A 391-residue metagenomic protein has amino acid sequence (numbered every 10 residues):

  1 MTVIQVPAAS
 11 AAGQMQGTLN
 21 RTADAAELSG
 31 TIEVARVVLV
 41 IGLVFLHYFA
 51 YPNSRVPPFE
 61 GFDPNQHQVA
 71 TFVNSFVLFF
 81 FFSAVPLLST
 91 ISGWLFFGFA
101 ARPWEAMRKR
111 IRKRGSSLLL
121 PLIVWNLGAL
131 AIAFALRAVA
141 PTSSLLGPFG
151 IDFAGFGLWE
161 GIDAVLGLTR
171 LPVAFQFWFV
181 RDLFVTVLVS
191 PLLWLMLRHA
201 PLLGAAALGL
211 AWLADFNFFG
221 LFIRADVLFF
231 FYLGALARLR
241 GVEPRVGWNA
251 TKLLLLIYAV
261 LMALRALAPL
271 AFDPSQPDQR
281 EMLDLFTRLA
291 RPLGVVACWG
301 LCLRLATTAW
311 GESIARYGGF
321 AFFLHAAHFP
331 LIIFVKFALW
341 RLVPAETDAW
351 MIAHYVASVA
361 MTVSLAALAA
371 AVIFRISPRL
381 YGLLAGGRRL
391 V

Functional and structural regions predicted by a protein language model:
M1-L208, E346-V391: Membrane-cytosol interface segments of multi-pass membrane proteins, especially ER/Golgi lipid-handling enzymes
I4-D24, P244-R316, F320-A321, A338 (+1 more regions): Alpha-helical transmembrane segments and terminal signal-anchor/GPI-anchor hydrophobic tails, characterized by long
G30, V73-P86, G167-D182, A214-Y232 (+2 more regions): Interfacial loop-to-helix transition and helix-capping segments at the boundaries of transmembrane helices
F45-Y48, A206-F219, L256-L270, P330: Aromatic-anchored segments of alpha-helical transmembrane domains
V85-F97, F184-P191, L213-G247, A263-A266 (+2 more regions): Specific transmembrane alpha-helix
R102-K109, L193-A200, L239-T251, L305-R316: Membrane-interface helix-boundary motifs at transmembrane edges
K113-L122, L253, I257, F320-L324: Junctions where cytoplasmic loops transition into the N-terminal start of transmembrane alpha-helices in multi-pass
W310-S358: C-terminal hydrophobic structural anchor segments that stabilize assembly/packing rather than catalytic chemistry
